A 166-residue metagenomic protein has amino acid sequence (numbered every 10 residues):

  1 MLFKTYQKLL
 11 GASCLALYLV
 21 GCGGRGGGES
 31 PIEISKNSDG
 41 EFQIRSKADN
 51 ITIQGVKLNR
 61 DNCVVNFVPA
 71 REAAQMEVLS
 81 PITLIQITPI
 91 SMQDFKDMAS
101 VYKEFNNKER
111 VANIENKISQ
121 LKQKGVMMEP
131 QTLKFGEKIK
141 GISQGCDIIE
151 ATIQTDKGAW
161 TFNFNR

Functional and structural regions predicted by a protein language model:
L2-L10: Bacterial N-terminal signal peptides that target proteins for export
Y18-G21: C-terminal motif of bacterial Sec signal peptides marking the signal peptidase cleavage site
G23-R25: Bacterial signal peptide processing site
N37-G40: Short, solvent-exposed loop/turn segments enriched in Ser/Thr/Gly
F42-N50, R60, A70: Asparagine-centered strand-capping/turn motif at beta-strand->loop junctions
Q54-V64: Short acidic, flexible loop segments centered on an aromatic residue
A73-I148: Intrinsically disordered, low-complexity Pro/Gly/Ser/Thr-rich segments with frequent PxxP/GP/PP motifs and embedded
S143-R166: Terminal connector regions
